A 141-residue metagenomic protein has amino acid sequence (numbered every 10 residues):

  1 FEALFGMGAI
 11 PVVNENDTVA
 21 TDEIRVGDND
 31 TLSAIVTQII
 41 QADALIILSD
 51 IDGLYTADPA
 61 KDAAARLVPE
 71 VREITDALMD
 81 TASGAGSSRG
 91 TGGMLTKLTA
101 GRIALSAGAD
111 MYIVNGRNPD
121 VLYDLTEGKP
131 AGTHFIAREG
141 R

Functional and structural regions predicted by a protein language model:
F1-R141: C-terminal catalytic "cap/lid" subdomain
